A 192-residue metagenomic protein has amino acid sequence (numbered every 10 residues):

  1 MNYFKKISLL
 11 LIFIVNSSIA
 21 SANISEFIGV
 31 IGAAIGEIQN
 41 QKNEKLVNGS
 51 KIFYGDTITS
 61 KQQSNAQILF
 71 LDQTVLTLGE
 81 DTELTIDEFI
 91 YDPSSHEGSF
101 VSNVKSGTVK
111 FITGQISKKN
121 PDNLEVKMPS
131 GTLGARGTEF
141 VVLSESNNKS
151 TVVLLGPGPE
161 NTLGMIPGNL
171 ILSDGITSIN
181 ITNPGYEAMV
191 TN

Functional and structural regions predicted by a protein language model:
M1-S8: Bacterial N-terminal signal peptides that target proteins for export
S8-N16: Bacterial N-terminal signal peptides
S21-T57, K61, F70-A188: Flexible, surface-exposed loop/linker segments and immediately adjacent secondary-structure boundaries
S64-A66: Short, charged beta-turn/beta-strand-edge "cap" motif at the junction between a beta-strand and an adjacent loop
